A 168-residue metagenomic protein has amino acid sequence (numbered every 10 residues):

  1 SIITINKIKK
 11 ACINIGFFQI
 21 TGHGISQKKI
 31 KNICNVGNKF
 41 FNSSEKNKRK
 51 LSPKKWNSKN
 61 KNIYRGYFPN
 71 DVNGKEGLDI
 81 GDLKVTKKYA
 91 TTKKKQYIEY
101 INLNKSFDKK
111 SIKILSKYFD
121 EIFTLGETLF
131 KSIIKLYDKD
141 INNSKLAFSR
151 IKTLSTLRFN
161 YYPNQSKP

Functional and structural regions predicted by a protein language model:
S1-P168: Peripheral, non-catalytic segments flanking oxidoreductase cores
